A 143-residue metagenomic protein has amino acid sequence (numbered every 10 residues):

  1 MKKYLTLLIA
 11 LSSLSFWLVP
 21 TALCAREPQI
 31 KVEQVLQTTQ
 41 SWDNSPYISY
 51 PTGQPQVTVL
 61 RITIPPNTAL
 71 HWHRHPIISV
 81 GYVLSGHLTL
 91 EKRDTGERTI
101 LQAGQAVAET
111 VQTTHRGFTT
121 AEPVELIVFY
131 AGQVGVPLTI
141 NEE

Functional and structural regions predicted by a protein language model:
M1-I9: Bacterial N-terminal signal peptides that target proteins for export
Y4, L14-Q56, E91, I100 (+2 more regions): A short, N-terminal "cap"/entry segment at the start of jelly-roll beta-barrel domains of the cupin/DSBH fold
T52-P55, N67-V80: A short beta-loop-beta micro-motif enriched in histidine and acidic residues
T63, T89, I127-Y130: Soluble periplasmic/extracytoplasmic beta-strand elements of cell-envelope proteins
I64, D94-Q112: Short acidic-glycine-tyrosine-enriched beta hairpin
H75-D94, Q105: Glycine- and acidic-residue-biased ligand/ion/polar-headgroup-sensing regions
V111-P137: Ligand-binding loop in jelly-roll beta-barrel domains
